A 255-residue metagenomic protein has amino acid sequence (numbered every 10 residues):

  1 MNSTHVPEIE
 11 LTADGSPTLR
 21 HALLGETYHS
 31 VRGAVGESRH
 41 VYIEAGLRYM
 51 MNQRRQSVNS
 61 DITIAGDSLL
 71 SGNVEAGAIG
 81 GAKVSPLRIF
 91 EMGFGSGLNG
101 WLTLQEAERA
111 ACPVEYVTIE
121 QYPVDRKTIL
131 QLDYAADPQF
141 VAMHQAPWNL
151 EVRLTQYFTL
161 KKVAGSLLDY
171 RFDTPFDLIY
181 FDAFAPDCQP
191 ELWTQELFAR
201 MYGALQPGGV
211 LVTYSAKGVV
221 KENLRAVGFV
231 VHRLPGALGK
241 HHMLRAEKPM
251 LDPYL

Functional and structural regions predicted by a protein language model:
M1-R55, I62-I64, V84-L87, L104-Y134: Rossmann-like AdoMet
P86-G95: Conserved class I S-adenosyl-L-methionine
G97-W101: Glycine-rich SAM-binding Motif I of class I
L130-F172: S-adenosyl-L-methionine
P175-A183: Short SAM/SAH-binding signature in class I
T194-P207: A short glycine-rich, Lys/Arg-flanked "PGG" loop and its adjoining helix->strand segment in the class I
G208-S215: Conserved beta-strand signature within the Rossmann-like core of class I S-adenosyl-L-methionine
R233-L255: Core SAM-dependent methyltransferase catalytic element
